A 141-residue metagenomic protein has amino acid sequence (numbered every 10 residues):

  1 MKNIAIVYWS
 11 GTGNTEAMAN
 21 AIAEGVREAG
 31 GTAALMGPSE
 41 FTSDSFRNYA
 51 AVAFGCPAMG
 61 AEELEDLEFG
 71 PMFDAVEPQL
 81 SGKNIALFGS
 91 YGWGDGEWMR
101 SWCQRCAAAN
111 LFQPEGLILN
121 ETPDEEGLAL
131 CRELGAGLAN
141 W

Functional and structural regions predicted by a protein language model:
K2-I4, N14-A17, A21-P38, N48-W141: FMN-binding flavodoxin-like domain, especially the glycine-rich phosphate-binding loop
Y8-T12: Aromatic-flanked redox-active Cys/Sec active sites in thiol-based oxidoreductases, especially the WC-centered
F41: Helix-turn-helix
